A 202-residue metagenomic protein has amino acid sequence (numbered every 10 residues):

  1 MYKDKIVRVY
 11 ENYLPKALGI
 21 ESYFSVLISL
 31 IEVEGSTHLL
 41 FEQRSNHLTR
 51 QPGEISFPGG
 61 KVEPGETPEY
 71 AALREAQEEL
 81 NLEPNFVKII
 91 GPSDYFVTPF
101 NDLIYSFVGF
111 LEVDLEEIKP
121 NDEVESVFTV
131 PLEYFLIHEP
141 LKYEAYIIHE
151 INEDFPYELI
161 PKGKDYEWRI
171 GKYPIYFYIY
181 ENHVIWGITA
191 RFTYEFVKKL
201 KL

Functional and structural regions predicted by a protein language model:
M1-S56, G60-S106, F110-L115, V124 (+3 more regions): N-terminal leader/linker segments that precede catalytic domains of diphosphate-processing enzymes
E117-N121, H138-K142: A short secondary-structure junction signal
N121-D122, F128: Phosphate/pyrophosphate-binding betaalpha-module
T129, Y134-F135: Short, cationic low-complexity segments
